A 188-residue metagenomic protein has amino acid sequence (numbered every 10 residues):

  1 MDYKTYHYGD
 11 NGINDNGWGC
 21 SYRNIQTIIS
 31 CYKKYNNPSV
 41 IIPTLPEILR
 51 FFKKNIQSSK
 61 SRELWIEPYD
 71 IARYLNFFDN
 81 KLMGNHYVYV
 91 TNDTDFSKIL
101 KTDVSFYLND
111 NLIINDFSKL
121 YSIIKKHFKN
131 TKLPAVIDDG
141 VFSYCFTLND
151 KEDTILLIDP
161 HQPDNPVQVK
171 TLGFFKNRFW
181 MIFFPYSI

Functional and structural regions predicted by a protein language model:
M1-R62, D79-K81: Active-site nucleophile-adjacent alpha helix/oxyanion-hole segment immediately C-terminal to the catalytic cysteine
H7-N11, N16-W18, I124-H127, P134-I137 (+2 more regions): Beta-strand elements of modular eukaryotic interaction domains
G9-N14, W18, K60-P68, D110-I113 (+1 more regions): Amphipathic alpha-helical protein-protein interaction segments
N14, T27-S30, F96-S97, S143-F146 (+2 more regions): Eukaryotic short linear interaction motifs
Y22-I29, L45, P68, A72 (+4 more regions): Generic preference for well-ordered alpha-helical elements
S39-Q57, E63, I71-R73, F77-D79 (+3 more regions): Catalytic cores of nucleic-acid editing and processing enzymes, centered on the cytidine/adenosine deaminase
N80-D159: Active-site-adjacent substructure of cysteine-protease-like catalytic cores
E152-I188: Noncatalytic regulatory segments and standalone regulatory/sensor domains
